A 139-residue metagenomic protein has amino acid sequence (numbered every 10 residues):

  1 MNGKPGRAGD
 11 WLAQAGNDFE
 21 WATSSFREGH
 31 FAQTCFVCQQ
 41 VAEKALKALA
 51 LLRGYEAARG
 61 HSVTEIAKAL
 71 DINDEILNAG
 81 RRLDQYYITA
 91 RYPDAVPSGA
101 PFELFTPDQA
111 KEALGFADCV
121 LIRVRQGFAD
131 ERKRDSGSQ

Functional and structural regions predicted by a protein language model:
M1-Q139: Terminal alpha-helical segments
